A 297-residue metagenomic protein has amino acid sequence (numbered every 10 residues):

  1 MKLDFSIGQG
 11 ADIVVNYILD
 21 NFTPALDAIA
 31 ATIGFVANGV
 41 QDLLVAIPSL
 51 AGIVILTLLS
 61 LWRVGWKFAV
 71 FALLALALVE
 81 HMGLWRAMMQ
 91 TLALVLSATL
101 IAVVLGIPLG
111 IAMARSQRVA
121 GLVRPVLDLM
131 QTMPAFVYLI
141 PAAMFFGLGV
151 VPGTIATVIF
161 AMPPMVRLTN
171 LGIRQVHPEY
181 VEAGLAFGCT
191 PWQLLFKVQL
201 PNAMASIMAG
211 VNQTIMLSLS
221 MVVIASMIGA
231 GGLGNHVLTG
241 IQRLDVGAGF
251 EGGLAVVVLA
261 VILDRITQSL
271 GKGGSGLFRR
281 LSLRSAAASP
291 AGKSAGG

Functional and structural regions predicted by a protein language model:
M1, R265-G297: Transmembrane alpha-helical segments of polytopic membrane transport and secretion proteins
M1-P48: Interfacial loop/helix-cap signal at membrane boundaries in integral membrane proteins
L58-R63, L76-R86, A98-L127: Transmembrane-helix boundary motif in ABC transporter permease subunits
A87-T91, I111, G121-P125, L168-Q175 (+5 more regions): Membrane-spanning helices that line or support transport/gating and their immediate boundary helices in channels
L94-S97, A102-L105, I111-A114, L127-A161: Generic hydrophobic transmembrane alpha-helix motif, especially the helices
M144, I173, S218-L259, S275-R280: Glycine-rich helix-loop "coupling/hinge" segments at transmembrane-helix boundaries in multipass transporters
I155, I159, P191-A225, G247 (+3 more regions): Transmembrane alpha-helices
M165-Q213, V237: Short cytoplasmic-facing helical segments at TM-TM junctions of multi-pass membrane proteins
